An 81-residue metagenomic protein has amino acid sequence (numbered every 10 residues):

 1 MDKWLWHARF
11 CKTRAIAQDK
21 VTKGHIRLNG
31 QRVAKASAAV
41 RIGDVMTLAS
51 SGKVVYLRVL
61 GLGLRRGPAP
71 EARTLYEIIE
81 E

Functional and structural regions predicted by a protein language model:
M1-I42: A basic, amphipathic helix-loop patch mediating RNA/tRNA/ribosome contacts
G52-E81: C-terminal structural segments of small proteins and small subunits
